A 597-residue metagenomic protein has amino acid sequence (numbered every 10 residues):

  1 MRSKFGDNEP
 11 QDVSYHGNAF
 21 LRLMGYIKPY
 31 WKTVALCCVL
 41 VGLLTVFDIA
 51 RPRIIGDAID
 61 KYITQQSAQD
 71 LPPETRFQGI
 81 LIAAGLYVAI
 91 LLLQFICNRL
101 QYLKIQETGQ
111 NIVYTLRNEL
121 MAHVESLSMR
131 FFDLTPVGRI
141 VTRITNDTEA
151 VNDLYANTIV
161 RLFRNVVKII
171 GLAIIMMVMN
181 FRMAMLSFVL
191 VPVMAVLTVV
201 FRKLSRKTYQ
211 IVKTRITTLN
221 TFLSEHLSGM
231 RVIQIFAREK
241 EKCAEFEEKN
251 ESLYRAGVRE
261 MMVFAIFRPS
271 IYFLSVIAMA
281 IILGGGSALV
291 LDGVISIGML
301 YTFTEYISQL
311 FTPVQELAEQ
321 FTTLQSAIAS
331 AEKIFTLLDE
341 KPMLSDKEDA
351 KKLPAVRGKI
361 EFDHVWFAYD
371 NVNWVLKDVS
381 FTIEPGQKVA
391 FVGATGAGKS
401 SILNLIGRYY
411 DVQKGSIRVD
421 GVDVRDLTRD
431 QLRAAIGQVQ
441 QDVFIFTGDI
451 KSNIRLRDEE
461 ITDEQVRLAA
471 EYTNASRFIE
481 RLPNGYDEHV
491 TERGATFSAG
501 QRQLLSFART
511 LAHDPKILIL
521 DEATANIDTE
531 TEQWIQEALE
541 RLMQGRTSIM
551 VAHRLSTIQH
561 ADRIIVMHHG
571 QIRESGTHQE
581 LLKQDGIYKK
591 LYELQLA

Functional and structural regions predicted by a protein language model:
S14, V34-C97, K104, M177-R182 (+1 more regions): Transmembrane helix-loop-helix hairpins at lipid-water interfaces of multipass membrane proteins, especially the type-1
A19, I27, I59, I105-G109 (+2 more regions): Juxtamembrane loop-to-helix connectors within ABC transporter transmembrane domains
L21-M24, K32-D57, A83, Y87 (+5 more regions): Alpha-helical segments in transporter systems
I27, I59, L120, V124 (+3 more regions): Helix-loop junctions and hydrophobic alpha-helical segments within the transmembrane domains of large membrane
P29, T33-V46, N157-I211, I282-I295 (+1 more regions): Transmembrane helices of ABC transporter permease
K32, M129-R130, N146-Y155, I159 (+7 more regions): An intracellular "coupling" helix at the cytosolic face of ABC transporter transmembrane type-1 domains
I175-V189, R259-E332, L337-L338: Helix-loop-helix
D339, D346-K347, L353-A597: ABC-type nucleotide-binding domain
